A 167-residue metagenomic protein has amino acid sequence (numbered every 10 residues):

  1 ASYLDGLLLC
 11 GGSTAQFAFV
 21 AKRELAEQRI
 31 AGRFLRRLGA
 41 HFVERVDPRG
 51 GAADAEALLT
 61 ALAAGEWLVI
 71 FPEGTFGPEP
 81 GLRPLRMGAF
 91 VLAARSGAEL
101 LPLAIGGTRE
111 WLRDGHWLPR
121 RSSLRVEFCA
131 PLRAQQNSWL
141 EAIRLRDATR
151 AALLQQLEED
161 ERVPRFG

Functional and structural regions predicted by a protein language model:
A1-P48: Catalytic core of membrane glycerolipid acyltransferases/transacylases, capturing the structured, soluble-facing
A52-G167: Non-catalytic C-terminal accessory region of glycerolipid acyltransferases and related lyso-lipid remodeling enzymes
